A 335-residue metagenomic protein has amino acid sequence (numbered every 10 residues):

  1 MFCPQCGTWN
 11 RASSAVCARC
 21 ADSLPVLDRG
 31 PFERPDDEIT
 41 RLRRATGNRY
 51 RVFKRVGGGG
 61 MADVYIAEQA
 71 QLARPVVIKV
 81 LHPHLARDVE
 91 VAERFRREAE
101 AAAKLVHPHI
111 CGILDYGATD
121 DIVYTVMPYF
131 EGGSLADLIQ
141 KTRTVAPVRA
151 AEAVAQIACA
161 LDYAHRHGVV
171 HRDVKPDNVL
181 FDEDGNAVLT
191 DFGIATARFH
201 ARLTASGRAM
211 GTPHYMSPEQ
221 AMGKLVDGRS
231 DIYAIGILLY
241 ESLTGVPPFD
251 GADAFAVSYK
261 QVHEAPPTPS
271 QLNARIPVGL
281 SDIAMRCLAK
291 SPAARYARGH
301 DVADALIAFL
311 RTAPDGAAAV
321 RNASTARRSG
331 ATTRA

Functional and structural regions predicted by a protein language model:
P25-E38, D282, A293, A297-A335: Juxtacatalytic C-terminal regulatory tail of Ser/Thr protein kinases
F53-G59, V64: Protein kinase glycine-rich loop
E68, L161, H171, L180 (+1 more regions): C-terminal lobe helix-coil module of Hanks-type protein kinase domains
H82-K104: AlphaC helix of the eukaryotic protein kinase fold
Y116: Activation-segment/catalytic-loop signature of the eukaryotic protein kinase fold
D120-S134, L138: Conserved short submotifs of the Hanks-type protein kinase catalytic core that shape the nucleotide-binding pocket
A153-V154: Activation segment signature within eukaryotic-like protein kinase domains
